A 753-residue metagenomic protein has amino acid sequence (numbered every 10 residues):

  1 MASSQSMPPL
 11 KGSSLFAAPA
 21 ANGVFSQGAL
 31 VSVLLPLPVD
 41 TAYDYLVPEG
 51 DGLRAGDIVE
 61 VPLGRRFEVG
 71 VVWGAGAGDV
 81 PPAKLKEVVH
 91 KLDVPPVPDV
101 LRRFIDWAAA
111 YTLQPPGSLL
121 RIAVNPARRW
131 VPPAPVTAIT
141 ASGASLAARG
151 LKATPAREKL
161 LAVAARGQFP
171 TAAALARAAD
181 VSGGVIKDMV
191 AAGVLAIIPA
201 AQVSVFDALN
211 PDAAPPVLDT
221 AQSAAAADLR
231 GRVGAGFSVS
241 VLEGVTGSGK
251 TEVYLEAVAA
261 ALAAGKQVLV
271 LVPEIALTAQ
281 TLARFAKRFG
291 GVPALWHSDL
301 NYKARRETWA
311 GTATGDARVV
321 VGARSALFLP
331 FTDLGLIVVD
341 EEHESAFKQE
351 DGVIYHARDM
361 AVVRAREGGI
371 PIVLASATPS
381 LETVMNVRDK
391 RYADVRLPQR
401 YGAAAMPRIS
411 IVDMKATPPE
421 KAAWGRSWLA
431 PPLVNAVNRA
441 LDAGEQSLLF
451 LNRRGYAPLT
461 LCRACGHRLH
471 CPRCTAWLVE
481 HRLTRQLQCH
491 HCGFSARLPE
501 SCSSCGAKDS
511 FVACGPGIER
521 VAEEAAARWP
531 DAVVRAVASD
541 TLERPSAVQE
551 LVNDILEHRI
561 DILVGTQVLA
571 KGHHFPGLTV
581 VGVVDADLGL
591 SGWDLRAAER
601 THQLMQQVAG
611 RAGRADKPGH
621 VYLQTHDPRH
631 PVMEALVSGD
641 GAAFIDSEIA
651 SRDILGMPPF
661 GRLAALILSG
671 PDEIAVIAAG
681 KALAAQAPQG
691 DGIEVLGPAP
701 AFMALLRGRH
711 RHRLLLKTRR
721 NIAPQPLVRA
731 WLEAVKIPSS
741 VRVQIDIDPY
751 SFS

Functional and structural regions predicted by a protein language model:
M1-S376, T383, R388-A404, L441-D442 (+6 more regions): Accessory, non-ATPase domains that flank or precede helicase/AAA+ motor cores in DNA-metabolism machines
P38, D299-K303, T314-A317, D351 (+5 more regions): Cys/His-rich Zn2+-binding cysteine-cluster or related metal-binding knuckle/ribbon modules and their
Y43, K84-V94, A144-A147, A172 (+7 more regions): Short hinge/gating elements
G50-D51, R65-F67, A77-V80, Q202 (+22 more regions): Conserved nucleotide-binding/hydrolysis micro-motifs of P-loop NTPases
N125-L151, S410, K415, G466-H470 (+4 more regions): Accessory helical-bundle/CTD segments and flexible terminal tails appended to RecA-like ATPase motors
T278-R288, L461-R473, R520-V533, A682: Conserved helicase motor "Helicase C" RecA-like lobe of SF1/SF2 P-loop NTPases
F289-L300, P472-R473, V479, D531-D540 (+2 more regions): Conserved RecA-like helicase motor-core motifs
A310-F331, Q549-K571: Conserved two-lobed SF2 helicase motor
